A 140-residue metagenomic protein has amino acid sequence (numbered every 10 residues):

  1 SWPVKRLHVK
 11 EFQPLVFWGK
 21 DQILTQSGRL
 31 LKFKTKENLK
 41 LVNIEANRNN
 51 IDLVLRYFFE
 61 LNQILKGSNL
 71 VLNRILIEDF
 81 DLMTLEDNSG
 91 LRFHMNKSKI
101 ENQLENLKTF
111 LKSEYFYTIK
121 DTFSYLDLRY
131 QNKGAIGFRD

Functional and structural regions predicted by a protein language model:
S1-D140: Charged, solvent-exposed interaction patches on well-folded alpha/beta domains that mediate macromolecular contacts
